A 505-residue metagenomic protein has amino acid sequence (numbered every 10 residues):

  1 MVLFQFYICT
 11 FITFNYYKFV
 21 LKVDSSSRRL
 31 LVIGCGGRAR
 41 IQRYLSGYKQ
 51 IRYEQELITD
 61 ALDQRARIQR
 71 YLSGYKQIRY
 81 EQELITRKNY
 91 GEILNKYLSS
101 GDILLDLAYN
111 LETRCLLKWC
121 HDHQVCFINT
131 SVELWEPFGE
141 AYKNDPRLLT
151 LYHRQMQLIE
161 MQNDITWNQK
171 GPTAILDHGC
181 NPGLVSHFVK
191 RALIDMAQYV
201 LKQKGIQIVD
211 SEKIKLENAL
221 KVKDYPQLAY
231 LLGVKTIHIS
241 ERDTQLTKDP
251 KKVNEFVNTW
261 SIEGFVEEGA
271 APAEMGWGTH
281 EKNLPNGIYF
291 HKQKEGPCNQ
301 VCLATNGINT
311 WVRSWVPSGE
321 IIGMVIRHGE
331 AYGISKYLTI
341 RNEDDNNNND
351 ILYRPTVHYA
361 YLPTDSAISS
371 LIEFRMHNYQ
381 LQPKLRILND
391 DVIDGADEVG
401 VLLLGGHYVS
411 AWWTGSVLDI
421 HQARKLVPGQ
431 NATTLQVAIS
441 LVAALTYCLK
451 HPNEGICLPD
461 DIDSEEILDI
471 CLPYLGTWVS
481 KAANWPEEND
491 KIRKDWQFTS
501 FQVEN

Functional and structural regions predicted by a protein language model:
F6-S27: A short, basic/flexible loop-to-alpha-helix module at the beginning of a structural domain
V32-G34: Conserved N-terminal Rossmann-fold NAD(P)-binding element of oxidoreductases
R38: Hydrophobic/small residue at the entry helix of a nucleotide-binding pocket
K76-R87: Rossmann-fold cofactor-recognition segment
I85-K96: Conserved Rossmann-fold cofactor-binding substructure of NAD(P)-dependent oxidoreductases
Y109-N110, W119-K143: ADP-ribose/adenylate-binding Rossmann-like module
S131-K170: Rossmann-fold NAD(P)-binding glycine/threonine-rich loop
D195-N505: C-terminal catalytic/substrate-binding lobe primarily of soluble NAD(P)-dependent oxidoreductases
